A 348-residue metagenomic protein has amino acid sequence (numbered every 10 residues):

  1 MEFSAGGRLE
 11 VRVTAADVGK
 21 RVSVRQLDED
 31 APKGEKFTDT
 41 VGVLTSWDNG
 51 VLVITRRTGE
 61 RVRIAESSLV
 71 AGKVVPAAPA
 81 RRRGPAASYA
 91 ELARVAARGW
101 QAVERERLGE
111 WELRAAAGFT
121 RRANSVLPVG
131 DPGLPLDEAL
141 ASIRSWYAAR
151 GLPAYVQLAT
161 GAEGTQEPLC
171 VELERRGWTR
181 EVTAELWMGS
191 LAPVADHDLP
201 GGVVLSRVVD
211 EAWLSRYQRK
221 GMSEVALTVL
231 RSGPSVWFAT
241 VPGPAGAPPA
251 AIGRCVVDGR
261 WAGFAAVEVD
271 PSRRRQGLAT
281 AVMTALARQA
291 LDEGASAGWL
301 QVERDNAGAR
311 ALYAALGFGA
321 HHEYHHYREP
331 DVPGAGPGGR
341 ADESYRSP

Functional and structural regions predicted by a protein language model:
E2-T14, G19-R21, A31-T38, T45 (+3 more regions): N-terminal charged segments
A93-R94, R98, A102-E104, E112 (+2 more regions): Acyl-donor-binding surface of acyltransferase catalytic domains
R122-D131, E185, R260-P271: Conserved acetyl-CoA binding element of GNAT-fold acetyltransferases
L136-S145, A266-P271, R275-D292, R310-A315: Conserved acetyl-CoA-binding loop-helix of GNAT-fold acetyltransferases
R150-T160, A290-Q301: Conserved GNAT acetyl-CoA-binding A-motif
L158-T165, P271, L300-R310, Y327-V332: Conserved beta-strand-loop-alpha-helix junction that forms the acyl-donor binding cleft
E163-W178, T280, R304-E323: Conserved active-site alpha-helix within GNAT-family acetyltransferase domains
H197-A266: Flexible, substrate/cofactor-facing loop regions flanked by secondary structure within enzyme catalytic domains
